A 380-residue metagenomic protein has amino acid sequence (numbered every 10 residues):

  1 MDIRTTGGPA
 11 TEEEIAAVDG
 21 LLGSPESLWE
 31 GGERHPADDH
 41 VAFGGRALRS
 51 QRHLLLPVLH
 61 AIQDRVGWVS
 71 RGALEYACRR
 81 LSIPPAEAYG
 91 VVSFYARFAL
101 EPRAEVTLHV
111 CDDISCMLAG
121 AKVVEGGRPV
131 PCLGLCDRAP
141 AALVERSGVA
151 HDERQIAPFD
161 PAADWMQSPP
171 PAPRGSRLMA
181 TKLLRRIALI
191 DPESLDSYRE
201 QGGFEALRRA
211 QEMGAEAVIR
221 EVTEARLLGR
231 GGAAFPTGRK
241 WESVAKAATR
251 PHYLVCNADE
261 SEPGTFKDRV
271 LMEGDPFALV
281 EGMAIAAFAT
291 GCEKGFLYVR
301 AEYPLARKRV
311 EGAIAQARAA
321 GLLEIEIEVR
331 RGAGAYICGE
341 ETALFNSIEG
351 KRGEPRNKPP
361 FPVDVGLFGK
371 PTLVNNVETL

Functional and structural regions predicted by a protein language model:
M1-L380: Feature of Fe-S/electron-transfer and energy-metabolism proteins that preferentially highlights extended coupling
